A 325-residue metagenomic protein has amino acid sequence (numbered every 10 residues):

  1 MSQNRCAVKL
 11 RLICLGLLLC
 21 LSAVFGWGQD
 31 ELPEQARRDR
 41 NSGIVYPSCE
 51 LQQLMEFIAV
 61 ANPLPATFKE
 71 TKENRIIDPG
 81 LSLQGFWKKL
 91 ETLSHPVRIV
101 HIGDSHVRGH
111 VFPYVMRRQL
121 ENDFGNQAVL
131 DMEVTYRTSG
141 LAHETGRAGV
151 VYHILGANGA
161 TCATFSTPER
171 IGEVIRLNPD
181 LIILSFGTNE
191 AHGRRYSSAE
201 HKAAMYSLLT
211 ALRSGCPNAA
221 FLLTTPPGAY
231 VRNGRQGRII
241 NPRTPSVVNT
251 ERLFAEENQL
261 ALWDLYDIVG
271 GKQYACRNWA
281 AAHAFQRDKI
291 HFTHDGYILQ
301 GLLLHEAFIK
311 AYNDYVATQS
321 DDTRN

Functional and structural regions predicted by a protein language model:
S2-C14: Bacterial N-terminal signal peptides that target proteins for export
C14-A23: Bacterial N-terminal signal peptides
Q29-P79, S139-G140, F285-N325: Conserved catalytic region of serine esterases and O-acyltransferases that act on ester linkages in lipids
I77-L90, A163-I175, A203-A211, P245-N249 (+1 more regions): Alpha-helical scaffolding within the catalytic cores of extracellular/periplasmic polymer-degrading hydrolases
V97-V107, A191-A199, G237-N241, F285-F292: Second-shell loop/turn segments in exported
R98, H106-S207, S214: Conserved SGNH/GDSL esterase-like catalytic core that processes O-acyl groups on lipids and polysaccharides
E173, T188-Y206, N218, L223-N249 (+1 more regions): Serine-dependent acyl-ester chemistry module
G228-N325: Catalytic His-Asp segment of secreted/periplasmic serine-dependent ester chemistry enzymes
